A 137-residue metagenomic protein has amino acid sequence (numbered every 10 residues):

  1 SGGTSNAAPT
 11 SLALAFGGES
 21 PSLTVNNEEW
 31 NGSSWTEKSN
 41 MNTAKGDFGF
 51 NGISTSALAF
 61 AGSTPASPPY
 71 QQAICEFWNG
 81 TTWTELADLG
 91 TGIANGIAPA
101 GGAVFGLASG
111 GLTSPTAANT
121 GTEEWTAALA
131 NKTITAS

Functional and structural regions predicted by a protein language model:
S1-S137: Polar, enzyme-active/binding microenvironments
